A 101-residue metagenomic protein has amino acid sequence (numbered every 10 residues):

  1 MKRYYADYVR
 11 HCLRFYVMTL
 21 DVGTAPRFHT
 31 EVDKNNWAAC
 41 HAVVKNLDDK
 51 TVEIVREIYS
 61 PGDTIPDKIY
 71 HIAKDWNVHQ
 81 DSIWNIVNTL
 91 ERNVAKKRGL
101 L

Functional and structural regions predicted by a protein language model:
M1-N46, D75-W76, K96-L101: N-terminal interaction/assembly modules
I54-V55: A short pre-motif secondary-structure segment
P61-Q80: Helix-turn-helix DNA-binding module
V87-G99: C-terminal flanking helix
